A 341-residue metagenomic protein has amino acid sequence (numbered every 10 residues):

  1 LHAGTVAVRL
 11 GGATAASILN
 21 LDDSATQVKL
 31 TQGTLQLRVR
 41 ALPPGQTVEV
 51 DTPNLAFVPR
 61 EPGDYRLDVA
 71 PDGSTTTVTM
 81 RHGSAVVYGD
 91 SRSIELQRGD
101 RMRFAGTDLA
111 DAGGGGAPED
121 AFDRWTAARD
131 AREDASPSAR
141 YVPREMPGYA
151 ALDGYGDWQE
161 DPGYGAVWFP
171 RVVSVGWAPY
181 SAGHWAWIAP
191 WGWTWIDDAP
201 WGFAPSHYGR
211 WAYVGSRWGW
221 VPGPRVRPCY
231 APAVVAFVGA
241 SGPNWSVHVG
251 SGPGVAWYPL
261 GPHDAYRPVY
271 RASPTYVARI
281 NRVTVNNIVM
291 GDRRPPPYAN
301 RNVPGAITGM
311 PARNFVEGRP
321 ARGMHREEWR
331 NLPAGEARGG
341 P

Functional and structural regions predicted by a protein language model:
L1-V86, S91-S93, Q97-M102, A127-R129 (+2 more regions): Flexible, surface-exposed loop/linker segments and immediately adjacent secondary-structure boundaries
M102-P341: Low-complexity, repeat-rich tail regions
